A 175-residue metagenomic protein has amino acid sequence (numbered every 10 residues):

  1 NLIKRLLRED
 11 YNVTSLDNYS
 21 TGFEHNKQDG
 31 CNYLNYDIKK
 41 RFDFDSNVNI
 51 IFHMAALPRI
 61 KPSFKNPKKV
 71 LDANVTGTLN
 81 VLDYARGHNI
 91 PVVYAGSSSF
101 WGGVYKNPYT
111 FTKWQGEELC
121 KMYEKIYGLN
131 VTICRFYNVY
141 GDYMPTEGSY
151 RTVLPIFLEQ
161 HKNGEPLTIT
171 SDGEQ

Functional and structural regions predicted by a protein language model:
N1-V139: N-terminal Rossmann-like NAD(P)+-binding domain of SDR-like oxidoreductases, especially those catalyzing
H25-Q28, M144-G148: Short aromatic-enriched loop/helix-cap "lid" or pocket-rim segments at secondary-structure transitions that line
H53, M144, R151-T152: Short secondary-structure boundary micro-motifs
S63, R135-P145, I156-Q175: A conserved pocket-lining segment of Rossmann-fold NAD(P)-dependent short-chain dehydrogenase/reductase
T112, Y150, G164-E165: Short, charged/polar low-complexity linear motifs in solvent-exposed/disordered segments
